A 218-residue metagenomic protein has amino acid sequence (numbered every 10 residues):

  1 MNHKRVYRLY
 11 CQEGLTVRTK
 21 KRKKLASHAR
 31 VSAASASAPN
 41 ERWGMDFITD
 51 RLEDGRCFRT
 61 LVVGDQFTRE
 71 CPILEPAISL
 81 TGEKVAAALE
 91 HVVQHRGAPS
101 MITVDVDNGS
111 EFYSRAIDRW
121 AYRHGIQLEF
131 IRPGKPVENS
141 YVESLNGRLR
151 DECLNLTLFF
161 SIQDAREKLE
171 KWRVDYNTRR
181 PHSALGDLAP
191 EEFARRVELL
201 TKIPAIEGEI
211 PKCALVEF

Functional and structural regions predicted by a protein language model:
M1-R42, K135, A189-E198: Basic, flexible linker segments flanking DNA-binding modules in nucleic acid-interacting mobile-element proteins
V6, Y10, D46, V63 (+10 more regions): Mobile genetic element proteins and their domesticated derivatives, centered on retroelements and DNA transposons
T19-K24, E75, M101-N108, R123-Y141 (+1 more regions): RNase H-like polynucleotidyl transferase catalytic core
S35, H124-I126, G147-F218: C-terminal domain-tail junction helix/linker
G44-P72, I78-L80: An active-site-proximal beta-strand-loop segment
L52, R56, L74-A98, S110: Active-site beta-loop-alpha junctions of metal-dependent nucleic acid enzymes, especially the RNase H-like/DDE
L89, R96-S114, G134, L188-E191: Acidic/histidine-rich, metal-coordinating catalytic segments
